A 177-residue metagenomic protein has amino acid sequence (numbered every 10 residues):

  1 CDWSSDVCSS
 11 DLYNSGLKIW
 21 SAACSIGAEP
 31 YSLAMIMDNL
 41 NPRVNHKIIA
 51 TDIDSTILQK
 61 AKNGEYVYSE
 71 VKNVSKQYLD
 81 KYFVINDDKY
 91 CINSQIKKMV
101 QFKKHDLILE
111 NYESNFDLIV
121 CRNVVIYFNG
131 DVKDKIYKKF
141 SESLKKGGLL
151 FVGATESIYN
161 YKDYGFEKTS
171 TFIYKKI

Functional and structural regions predicted by a protein language model:
C1-V7: Single conserved hydrophobic/aromatic residue that forms the stacking wall/gate of nucleotide- or nucleobase-binding
N14-E29, H46-I49: Conserved class I S-adenosyl-L-methionine
I26-R43: Conserved SAM-binding loop of SAM-dependent methyltransferases across substrates and taxa, primarily the Class I
M35-N39, N63, E142: Short, well-ordered alpha-helices that flank and scaffold nucleotide-derived cofactor binding pockets
H46-V120, V124-F128, V132, S157-Y159: Extended basic-aromatic, gly/pro-enriched interface segments that bind polyanionic ligands
L118, Y159-I177: Core SAM-dependent methyltransferase catalytic element
D134-K146: A short glycine-rich, Lys/Arg-flanked "PGG" loop and its adjoining helix->strand segment in the class I
K146-A154: Conserved beta-strand signature within the Rossmann-like core of class I S-adenosyl-L-methionine
